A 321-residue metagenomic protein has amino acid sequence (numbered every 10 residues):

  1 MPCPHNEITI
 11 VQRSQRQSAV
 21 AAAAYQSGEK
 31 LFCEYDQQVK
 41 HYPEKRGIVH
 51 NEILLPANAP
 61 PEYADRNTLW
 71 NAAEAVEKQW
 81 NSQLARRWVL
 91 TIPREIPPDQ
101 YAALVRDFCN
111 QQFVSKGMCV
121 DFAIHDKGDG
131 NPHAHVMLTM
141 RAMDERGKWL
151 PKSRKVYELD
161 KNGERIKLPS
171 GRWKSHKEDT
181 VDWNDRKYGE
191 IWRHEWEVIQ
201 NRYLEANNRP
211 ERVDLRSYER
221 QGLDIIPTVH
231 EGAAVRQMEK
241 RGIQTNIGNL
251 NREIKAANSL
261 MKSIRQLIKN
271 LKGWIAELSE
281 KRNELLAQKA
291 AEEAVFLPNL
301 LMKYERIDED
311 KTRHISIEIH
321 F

Functional and structural regions predicted by a protein language model:
M1-F321: N-terminal nicking endonuclease/strand-transfer module with a His-rich metal-binding environment and a catalytic Tyr
